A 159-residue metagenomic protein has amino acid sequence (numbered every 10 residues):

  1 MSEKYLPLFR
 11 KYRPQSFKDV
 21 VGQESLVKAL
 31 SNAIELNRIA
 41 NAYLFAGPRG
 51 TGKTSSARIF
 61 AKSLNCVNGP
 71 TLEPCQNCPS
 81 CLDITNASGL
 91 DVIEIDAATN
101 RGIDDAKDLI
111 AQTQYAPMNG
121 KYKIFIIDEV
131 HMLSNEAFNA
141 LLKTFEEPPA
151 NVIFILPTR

Functional and structural regions predicted by a protein language model:
M1-R159: P-loop/Walker A NTP-binding region and its immediately flanking N-terminal helices in P-loop NTPase folds
